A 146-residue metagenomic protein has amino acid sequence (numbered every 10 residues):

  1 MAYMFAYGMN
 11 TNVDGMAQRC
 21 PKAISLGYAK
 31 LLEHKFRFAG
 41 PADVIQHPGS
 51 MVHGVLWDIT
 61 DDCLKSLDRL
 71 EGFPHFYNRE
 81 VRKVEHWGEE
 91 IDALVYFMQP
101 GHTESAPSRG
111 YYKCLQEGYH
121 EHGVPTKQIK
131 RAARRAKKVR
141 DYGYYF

Functional and structural regions predicted by a protein language model:
M1-F146: Glycine-aromatic micro-motifs
